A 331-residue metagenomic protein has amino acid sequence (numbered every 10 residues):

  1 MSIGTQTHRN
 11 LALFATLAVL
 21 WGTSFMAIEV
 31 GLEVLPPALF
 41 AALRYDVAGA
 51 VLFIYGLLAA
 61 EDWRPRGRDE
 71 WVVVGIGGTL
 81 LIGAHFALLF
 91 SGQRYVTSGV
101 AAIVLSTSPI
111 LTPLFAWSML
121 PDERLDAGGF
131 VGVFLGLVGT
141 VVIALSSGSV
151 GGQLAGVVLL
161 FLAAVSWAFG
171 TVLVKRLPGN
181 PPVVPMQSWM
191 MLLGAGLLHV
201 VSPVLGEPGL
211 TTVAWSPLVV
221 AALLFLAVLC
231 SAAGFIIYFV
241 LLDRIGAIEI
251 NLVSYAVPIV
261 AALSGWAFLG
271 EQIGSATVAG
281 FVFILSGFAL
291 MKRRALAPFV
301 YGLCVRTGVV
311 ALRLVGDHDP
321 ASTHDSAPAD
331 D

Functional and structural regions predicted by a protein language model:
M1-T16, A50-I76, D122-F130, G148-L154 (+6 more regions): Membrane-interface interhelical linkers
A12, T16, A42-A50, V72 (+12 more regions): Hydrophobic residues within alpha-helical transmembrane segments of multi-pass solute transporters/permease subunits
L20, S24-F25, F53-L105, L111 (+3 more regions): Specific transmembrane alpha-helical segments of multi-pass solute transporters/efflux pumps, especially DMT/EamA
L32-A84, P109-F115, S166-G170, Q187-E207 (+1 more regions): Transmembrane alpha-helices of multi-pass small-molecule transport proteins
L32-E33, Q93-Y95, L120, P178 (+2 more regions): Helix-capping/transition residues at the boundaries of transmembrane alpha-helices and the short helical linkers
L39-G49, L81, L89-E123, V133 (+2 more regions): Specific alpha-helical transmembrane segments that line the substrate/conduction pathway and gating interfaces
L43, A101-T107, V172-G196, A227-A267: Helix-helix packing/entry segments at the starts of transmembrane helices
T107-P109, F115, L125-S147, S264 (+1 more regions): Hydrophobic transmembrane alpha-helices of multi-pass small-molecule transport proteins
